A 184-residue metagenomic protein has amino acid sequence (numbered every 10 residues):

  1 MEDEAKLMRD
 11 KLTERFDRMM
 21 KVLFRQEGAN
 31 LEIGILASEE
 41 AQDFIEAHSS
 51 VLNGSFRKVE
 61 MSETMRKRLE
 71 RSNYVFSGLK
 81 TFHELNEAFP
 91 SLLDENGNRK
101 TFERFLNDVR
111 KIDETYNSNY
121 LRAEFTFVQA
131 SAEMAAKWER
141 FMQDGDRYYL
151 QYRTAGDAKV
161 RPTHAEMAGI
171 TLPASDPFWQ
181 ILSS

Functional and structural regions predicted by a protein language model:
M1-S184: Domain-core detector
